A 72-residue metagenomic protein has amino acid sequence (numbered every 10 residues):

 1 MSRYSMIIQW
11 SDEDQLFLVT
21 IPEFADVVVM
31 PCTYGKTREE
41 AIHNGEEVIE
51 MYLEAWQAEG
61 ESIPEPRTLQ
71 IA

Functional and structural regions predicted by a protein language model:
M1-S5, E13-D14, H43-A72: Short, charged, surface-exposed hinge/linker loops at domain edges that act as mobile lids or interdomain connectors
Q9-V28: Short aromatic-glycine-(Arg/Gly/Cys) micro-motifs in beta-strand/loop hairpins
I21, M30, I63-E65: Intrinsic-disorder/low-complexity coil detector
F24, T33, P66-T68: Intrinsically disordered, low-complexity segments enriched in proline/serine/threonine
D26-E40: A short, exposed loop/beta-hairpin motif centered on an aromatic-Gly-Thr core
